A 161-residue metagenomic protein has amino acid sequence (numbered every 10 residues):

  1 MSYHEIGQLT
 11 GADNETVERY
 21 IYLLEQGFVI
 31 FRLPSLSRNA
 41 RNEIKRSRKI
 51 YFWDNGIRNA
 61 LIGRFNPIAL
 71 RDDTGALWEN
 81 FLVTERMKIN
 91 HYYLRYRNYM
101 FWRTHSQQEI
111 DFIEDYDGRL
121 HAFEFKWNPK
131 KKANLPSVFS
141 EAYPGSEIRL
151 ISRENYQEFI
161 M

Functional and structural regions predicted by a protein language model:
M1-R119: Accessory nucleic acid-recognition modules appended to NTPase machines
R119-H121, E147: Structural motif
H121-W127: Terminal-proximal interaction/regulatory segments of ATP-powered molecular machines
W127-M161: Catalytic cores of nucleic-acid endonucleases
